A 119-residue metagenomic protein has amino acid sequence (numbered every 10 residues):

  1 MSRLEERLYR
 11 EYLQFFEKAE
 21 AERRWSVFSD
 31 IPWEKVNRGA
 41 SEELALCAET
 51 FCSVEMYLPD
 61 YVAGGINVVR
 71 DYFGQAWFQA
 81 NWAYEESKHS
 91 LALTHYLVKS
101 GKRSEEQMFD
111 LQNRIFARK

Functional and structural regions predicted by a protein language model:
M1-K119: Non-heme di-metal
